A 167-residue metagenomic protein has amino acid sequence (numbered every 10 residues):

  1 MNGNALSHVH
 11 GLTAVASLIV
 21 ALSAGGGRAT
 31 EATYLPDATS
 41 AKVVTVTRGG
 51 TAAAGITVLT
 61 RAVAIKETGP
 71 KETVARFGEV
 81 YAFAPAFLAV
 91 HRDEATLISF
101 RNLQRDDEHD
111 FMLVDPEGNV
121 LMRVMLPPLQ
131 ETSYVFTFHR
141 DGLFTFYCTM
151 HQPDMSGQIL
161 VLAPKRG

Functional and structural regions predicted by a protein language model:
M1, L18, A24-T30, E94-L97 (+6 more regions): Mature, folded catalytic cores of secreted/periplasmic enzymes
M1-E72, G167: Extracytoplasmic entry segments of secretory-pathway proteins
A21, A38, R48-A52, T57 (+6 more regions): A generic structural signal for short, solvent-exposed coil/turn residues that cap or connect secondary-structure
T30-T39, I56-K66, L126-G167: Extracellular/periplasmic metallocenter environments
T45-G55, A84-D107, T132-R140, F144-T145: Beta-strand cores of secreted/periplasmic/IMS beta-sandwich domains, seen most often in copper-related folds
T60-A95: N-terminal edge beta-strand
H91, M112-V114, T149, L160: Residue-level detector of conserved, well-ordered beta-strand and adjacent loop positions that form binding/recognition
S99-Q130, S156-Q158: Histidine- and aromatic-enriched segments that form or immediately flank copper-ligand environments
